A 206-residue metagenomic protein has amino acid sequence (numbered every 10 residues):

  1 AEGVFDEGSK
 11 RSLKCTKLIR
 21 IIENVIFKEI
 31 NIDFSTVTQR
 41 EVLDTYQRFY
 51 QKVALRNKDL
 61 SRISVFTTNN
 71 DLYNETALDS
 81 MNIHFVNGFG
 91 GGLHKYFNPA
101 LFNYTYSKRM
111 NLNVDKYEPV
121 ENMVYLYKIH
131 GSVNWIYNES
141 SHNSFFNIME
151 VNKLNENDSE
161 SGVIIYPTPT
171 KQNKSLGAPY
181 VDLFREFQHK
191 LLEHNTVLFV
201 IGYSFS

Functional and structural regions predicted by a protein language model:
A1-R20, V53-I164: Extended, H/D-rich, highly charged conserved domains that either
E2-T36, V181-F184, Q188-E193: Glycine/serine-rich loop-strand microenvironments at binding/catalytic pocket rims
G8, T36-Q39, L60-T67, G177 (+1 more regions): Short, charged/polar micro-motifs that form catalytic or ligand-binding hotspots
I21-T45, V163-Y180: Glycine-rich phosphate-binding "P-loop"
E29, D33, V37, R56-L60 (+3 more regions): Short secondary-structure junctions and interdomain/linker hinges
D44-R48, E156-E160, L183-R185: Short hydrophobic/aromatic-rich motifs at helix boundaries and adjacent loops
R48-L60, R185-E193: A short acidic-Thr-Gly-centered motif at the start of a beta-strand
F66, H130-V133, S161-S206: Glycine-rich anion-binding loop/nest that anchors nucleotide
